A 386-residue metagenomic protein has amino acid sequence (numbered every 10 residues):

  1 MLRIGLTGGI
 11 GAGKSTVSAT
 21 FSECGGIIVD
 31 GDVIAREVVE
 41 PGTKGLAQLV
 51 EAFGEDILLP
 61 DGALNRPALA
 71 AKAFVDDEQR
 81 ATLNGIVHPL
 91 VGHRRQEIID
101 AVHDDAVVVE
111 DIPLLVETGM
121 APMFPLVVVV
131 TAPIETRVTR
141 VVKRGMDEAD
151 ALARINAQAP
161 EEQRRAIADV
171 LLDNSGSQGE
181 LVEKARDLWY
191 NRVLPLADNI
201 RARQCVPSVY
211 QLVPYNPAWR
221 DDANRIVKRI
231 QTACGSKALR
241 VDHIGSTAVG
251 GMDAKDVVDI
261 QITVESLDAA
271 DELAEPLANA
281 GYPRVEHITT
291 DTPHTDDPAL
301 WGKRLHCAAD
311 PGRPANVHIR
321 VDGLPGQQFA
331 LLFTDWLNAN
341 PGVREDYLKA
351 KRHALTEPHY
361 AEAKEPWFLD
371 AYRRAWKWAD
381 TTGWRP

Functional and structural regions predicted by a protein language model:
M1-I4, R186-D242: Helical scaffold of the NTase/Pol beta-like nucleotidyltransferase catalytic core
S15: Walker A/P-loop
R36-V107: ATP-dependent small-molecule kinase phosphotransfer cores that center on conserved nucleotide phosphate-binding segments
G92-A101, V107-K143: ATP-dependent NMP and nucleoside kinases share a basic, alpha-helical "lid"
R94-R95, A121-M123, V142-V193: Small-molecule kinase domains that catalyze NTP-dependent phosphoryl transfer to phosphate-bearing small molecules
I112-L115, V227-D271: Active-site nucleotide-donor binding segment shared across nucleotidyl transfer reactions
T136, K143-R154, N216-I230, V264-D310: Metal-dependent nucleotidyltransferase catalytic core
I319, G323-P386: Catalytic cores of NTP-dependent nucleotidyl/adenyl transfer enzymes across multiple folds
